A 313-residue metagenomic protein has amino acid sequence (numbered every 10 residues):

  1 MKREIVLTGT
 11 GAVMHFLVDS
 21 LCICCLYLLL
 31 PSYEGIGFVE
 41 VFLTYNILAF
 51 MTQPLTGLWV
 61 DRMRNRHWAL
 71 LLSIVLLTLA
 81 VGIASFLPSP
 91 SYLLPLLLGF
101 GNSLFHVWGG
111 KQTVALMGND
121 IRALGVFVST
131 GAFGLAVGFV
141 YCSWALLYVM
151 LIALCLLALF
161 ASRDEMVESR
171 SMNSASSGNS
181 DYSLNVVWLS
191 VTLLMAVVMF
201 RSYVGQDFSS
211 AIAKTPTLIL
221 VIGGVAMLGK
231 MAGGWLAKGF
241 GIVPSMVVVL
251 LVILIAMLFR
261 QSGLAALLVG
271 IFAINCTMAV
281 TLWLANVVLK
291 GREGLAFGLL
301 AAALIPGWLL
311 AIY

Functional and structural regions predicted by a protein language model:
M1-N46, L193, V197-I212, A279 (+1 more regions): Helix-loop boundary and gating motifs at the non-cytosolic
F16, A80, P90-H106, G263-A279: Hydrophobic core of transmembrane alpha-helices in multi-pass small-molecule transporters, especially MFS/SLC-type
V39-D61, L220-A232: Central cavity-lining transmembrane alpha-helices of secondary-active solute carriers, predominantly the Major
H67-I83, P244-F259: Structural signature of the two symmetry-related core transmembrane helices
N102-G118, N275-G291: Intracellular juxtamembrane helix-capping segments at the cytosolic ends of symmetry-related transmembrane helices
A145-E165: Symmetry-related core transmembrane helices of the 12-TM Major Facilitator Superfamily/SLC fold
V243-T281: C-terminal transmembrane helical hairpin of 12-TM major facilitator-type secondary transporters
K290-Y313: A late C-terminal transmembrane helix in Major Facilitator Superfamily
